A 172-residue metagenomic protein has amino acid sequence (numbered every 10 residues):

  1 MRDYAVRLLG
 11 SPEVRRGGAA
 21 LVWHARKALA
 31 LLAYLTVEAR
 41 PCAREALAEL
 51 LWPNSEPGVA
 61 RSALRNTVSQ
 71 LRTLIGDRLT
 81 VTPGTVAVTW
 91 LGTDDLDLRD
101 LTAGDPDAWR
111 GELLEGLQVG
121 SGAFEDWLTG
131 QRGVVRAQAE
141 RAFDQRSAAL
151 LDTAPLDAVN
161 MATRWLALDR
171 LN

Functional and structural regions predicted by a protein language model:
M1-R7: Long, low-complexity, charged/polar intrinsically disordered regions in eukaryotic proteins
R2, A20-W23, K27, V37 (+3 more regions): Intrinsically disordered, charged and Pro/Gly-enriched terminal/linker segments that flank large helical-solenoid
L8-L29: A structural micro-motif at secondary-structure boundaries
G10-P12, D77, G84-V86: Beta-strand-connecting loop/turn residues
V14, A30-L32, L47, L64-I75 (+2 more regions): DNA major-groove recognition helices of helix-turn-helix
Y34-L47: Short capping segments at the starts of secondary-structure elements
